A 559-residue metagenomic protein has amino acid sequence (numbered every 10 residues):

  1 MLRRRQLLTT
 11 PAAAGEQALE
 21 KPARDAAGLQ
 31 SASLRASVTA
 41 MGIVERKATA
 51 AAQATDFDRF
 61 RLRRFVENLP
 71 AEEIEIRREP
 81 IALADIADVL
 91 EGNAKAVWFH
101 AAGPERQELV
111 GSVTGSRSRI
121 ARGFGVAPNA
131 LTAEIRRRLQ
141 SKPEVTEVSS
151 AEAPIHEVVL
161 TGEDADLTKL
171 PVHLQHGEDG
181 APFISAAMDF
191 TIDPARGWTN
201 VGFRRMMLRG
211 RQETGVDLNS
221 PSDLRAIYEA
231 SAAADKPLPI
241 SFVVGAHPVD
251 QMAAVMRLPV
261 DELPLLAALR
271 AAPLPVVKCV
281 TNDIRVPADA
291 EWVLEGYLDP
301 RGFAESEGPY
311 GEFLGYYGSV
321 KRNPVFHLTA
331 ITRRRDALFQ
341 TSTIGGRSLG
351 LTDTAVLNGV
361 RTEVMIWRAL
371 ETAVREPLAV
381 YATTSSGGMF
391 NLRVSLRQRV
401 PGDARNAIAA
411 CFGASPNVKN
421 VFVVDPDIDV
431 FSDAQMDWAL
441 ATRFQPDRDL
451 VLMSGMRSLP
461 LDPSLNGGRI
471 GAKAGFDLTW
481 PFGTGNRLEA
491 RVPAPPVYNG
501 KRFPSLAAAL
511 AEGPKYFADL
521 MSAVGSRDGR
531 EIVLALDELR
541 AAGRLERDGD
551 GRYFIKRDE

Functional and structural regions predicted by a protein language model:
M1-P11: N-terminal secretory signal peptides and thylakoid transit peptides that target proteins across membranes
G42-P309, F313-N499, D519, A523: Extended, highly charged
N499-A507, G529: Short, leucine-enriched amphipathic alpha-helices that occur as contiguous helical runs
A508-A518: Short capping segments at the starts of secondary-structure elements
R527-E538: Short amphipathic alpha-helical interaction segments
R540-D550: A short, conserved structural fragment
D550-E559: Short, cationic-aromatic polyanion-contact patches
